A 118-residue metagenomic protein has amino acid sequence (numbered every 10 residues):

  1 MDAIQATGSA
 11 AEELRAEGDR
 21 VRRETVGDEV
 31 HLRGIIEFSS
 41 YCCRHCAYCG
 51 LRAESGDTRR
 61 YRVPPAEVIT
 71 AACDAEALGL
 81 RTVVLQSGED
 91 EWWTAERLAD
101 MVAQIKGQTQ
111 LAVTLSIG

Functional and structural regions predicted by a protein language model:
M1-H31: An N-cap/entry alpha-helix motif that binds or orients negatively charged groups
A3-A6, S39-Y41, E96: Short low-complexity stretches enriched in small and charged residues
A10, G34, F38, R97: Conserved acidic
G18, C46, L85: Conserved, mostly hydrophobic/aromatic
D19-R20, I36, A103: Active-site phosphate/pyrophosphate- and oxyanion-stabilizing loops and adjacent acidic/basic residues in soluble
G27-E67: Canonical Radical SAM [4Fe-4S] cluster-binding loop centered on the CxxxCxxC motif and its immediate flanking residues
A53-A71, A75-G118: Core AdoMet radical
